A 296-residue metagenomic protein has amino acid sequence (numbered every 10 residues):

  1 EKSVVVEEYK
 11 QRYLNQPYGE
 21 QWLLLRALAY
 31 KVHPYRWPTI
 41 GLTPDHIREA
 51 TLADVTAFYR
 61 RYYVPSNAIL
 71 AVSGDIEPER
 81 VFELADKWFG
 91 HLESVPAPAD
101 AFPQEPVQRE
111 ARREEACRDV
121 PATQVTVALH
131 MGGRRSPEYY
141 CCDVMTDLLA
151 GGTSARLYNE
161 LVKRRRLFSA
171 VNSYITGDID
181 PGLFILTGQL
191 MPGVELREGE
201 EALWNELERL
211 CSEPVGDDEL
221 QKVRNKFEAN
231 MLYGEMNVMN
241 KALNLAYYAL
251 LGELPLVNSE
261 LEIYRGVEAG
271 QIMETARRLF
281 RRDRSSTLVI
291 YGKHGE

Functional and structural regions predicted by a protein language model:
Q11-N67, H91-S136, D147-E198, D218-K226 (+4 more regions): Non-catalytic beta-strand/loop surface segments
G74-E79, M191-E195: Helix N-cap motif at beta-to-alpha junctions
K87-P96, R165, W204-V215: A common structural junction motif
A246-L256, Y264: C-terminal, helix-dominated tail/subdomain
